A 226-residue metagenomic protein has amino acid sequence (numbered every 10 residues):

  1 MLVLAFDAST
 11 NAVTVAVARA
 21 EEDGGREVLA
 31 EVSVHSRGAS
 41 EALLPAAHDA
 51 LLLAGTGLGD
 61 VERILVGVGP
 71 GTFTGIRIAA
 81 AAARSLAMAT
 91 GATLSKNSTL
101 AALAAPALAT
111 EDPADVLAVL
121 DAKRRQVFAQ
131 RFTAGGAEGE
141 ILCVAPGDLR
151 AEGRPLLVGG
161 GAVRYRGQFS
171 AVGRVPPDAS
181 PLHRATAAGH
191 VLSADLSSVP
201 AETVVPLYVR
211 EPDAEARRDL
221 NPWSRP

Functional and structural regions predicted by a protein language model:
M1-P70: N-terminal beta-alpha supersecondary unit
S9-A12, R125, E202-T203: Short, basic and Ser/Thr-rich N-terminal targeting/leader segments
E22-E27, G38, T93-R184, S198-A201 (+3 more regions): Surface "functional belts" at beta-alpha junctions
V34-A42, F73, R77, A81 (+3 more regions): Residues at secondary-structure transition points
S40, L44-A47, A79, A83 (+1 more regions): A general structural signal for well-ordered alpha-helical segments in protein cores
A50-A54, A89, A107-A109, L182-S197: Stable alpha-helical structural segments in soluble proteins, enriched in small hydrophobic residues
L65-T99: DPxDG-like acidic metal-binding loop motif
